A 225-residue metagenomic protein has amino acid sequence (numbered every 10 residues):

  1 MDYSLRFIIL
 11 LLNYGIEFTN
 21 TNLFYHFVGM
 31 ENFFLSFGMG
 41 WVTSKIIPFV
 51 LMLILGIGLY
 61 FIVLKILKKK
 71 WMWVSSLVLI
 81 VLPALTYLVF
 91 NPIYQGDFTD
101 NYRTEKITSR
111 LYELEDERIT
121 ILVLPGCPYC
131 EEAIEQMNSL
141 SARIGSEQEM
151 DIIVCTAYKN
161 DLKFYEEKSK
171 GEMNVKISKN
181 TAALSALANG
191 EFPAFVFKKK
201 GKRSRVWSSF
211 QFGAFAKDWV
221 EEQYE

Functional and structural regions predicted by a protein language model:
L12-L64: Membrane-embedded alpha-helical segments of integral membrane proteins
L59-S75: Juxtamembrane interface at the cytosolic side of transmembrane helices
W71-I93: Internal/C-terminal transmembrane anchor helices
Y94-R110: Alpha-helical transmembrane signal-anchor/signal-peptide segments
L111-E131, M137: Short active-site neighborhood of thiol/selenol oxidoreductases, capturing the structured segment around
S146-K163, G171-T181: Thiol-based oxidoreductase modules, predominantly thioredoxin-like and allied folds used for disulfide exchange
E167-K200: Short, internal strand/loop/helix patches that form the active-site neighborhood or redox-interaction surface
G190-F192, V196-E225: Non-catalytic, surface beta->alpha helical segment in thiol-disulfide oxidoreductase systems
